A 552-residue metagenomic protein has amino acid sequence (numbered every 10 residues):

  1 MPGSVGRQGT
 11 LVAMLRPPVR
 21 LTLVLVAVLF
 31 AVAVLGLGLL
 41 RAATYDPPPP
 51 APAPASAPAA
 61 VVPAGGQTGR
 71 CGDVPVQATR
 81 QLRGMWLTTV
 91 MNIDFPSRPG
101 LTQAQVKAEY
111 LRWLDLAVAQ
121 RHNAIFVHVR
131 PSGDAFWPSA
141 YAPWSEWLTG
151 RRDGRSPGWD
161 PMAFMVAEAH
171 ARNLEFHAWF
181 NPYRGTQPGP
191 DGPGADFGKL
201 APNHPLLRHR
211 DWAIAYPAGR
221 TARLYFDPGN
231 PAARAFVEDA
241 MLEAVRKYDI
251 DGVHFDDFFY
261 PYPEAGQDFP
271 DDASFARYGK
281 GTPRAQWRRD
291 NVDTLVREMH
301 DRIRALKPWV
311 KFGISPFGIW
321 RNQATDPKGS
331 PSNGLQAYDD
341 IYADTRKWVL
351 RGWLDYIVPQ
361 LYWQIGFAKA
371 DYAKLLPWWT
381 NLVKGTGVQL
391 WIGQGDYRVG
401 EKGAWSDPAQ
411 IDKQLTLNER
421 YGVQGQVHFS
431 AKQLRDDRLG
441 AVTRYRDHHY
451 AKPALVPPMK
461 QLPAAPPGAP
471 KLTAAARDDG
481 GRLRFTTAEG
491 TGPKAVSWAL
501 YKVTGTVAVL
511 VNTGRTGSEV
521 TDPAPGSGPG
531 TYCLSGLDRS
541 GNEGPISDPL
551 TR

Functional and structural regions predicted by a protein language model:
R80, T88-A108, A178, Y183-E243 (+2 more regions): Active-site-adjacent "subsite" loops/lids of carbohydrate-active enzymes
A108-D134, K247-G252, K347, W353-L354: Catalytic domains of carbohydrate-active enzymes, especially glycoside hydrolases
Q120-P157: Aromatic-lined carbohydrate-binding/catalytic grooves of carbohydrate-active enzymes
A135-G150, R184-G219, D257-K280, A324-L335: Aromatic- and acidic-residue-enriched segments that line the glycan-binding/catalytic groove of carbohydrate-active
R277-K328, L335-K402: Glycoside hydrolase catalytic-domain groove-lining segments
Y342-A368, W379, G385-L462: Substrate-binding cleft of secreted/luminal carbohydrate-active enzymes
Y445-G492, G541-R552: Pro/Thr/Ser/Gly-rich low-complexity, intrinsically disordered linker/stalk tracts
D522-E543: Beta-strand-rich modules
